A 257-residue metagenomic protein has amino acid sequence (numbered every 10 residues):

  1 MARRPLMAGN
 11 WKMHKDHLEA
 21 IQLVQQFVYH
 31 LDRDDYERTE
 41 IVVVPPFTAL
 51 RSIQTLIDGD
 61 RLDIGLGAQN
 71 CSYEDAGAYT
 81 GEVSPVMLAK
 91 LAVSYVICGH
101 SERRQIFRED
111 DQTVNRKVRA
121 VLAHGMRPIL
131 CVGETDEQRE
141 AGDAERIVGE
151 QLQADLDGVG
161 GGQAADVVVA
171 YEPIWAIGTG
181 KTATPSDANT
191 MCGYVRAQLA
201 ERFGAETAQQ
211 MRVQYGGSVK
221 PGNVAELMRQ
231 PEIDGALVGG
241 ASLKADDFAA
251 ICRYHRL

Functional and structural regions predicted by a protein language model:
M1-L257: Active-site loop-to-helix "anion-binding N-cap" substructures in soluble metabolic enzymes
